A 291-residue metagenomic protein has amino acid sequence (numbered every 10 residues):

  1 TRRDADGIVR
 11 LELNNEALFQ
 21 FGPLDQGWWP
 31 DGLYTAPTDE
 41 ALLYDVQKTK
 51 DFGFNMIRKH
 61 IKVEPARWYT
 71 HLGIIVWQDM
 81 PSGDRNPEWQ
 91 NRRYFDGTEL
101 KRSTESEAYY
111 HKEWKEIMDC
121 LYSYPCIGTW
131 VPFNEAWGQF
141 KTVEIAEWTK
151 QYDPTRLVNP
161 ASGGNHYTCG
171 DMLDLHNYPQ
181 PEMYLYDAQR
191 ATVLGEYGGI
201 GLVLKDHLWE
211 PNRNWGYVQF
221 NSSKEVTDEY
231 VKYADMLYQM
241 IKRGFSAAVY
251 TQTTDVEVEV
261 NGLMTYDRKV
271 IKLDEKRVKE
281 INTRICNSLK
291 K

Functional and structural regions predicted by a protein language model:
T1-D51, R284, S288-K290: N-terminal carbohydrate-binding accessory modules
E40-D51, N55-N282, K290: Substrate-binding/catalytic cleft of secreted carbohydrate-active enzymes, primarily glycoside hydrolases
